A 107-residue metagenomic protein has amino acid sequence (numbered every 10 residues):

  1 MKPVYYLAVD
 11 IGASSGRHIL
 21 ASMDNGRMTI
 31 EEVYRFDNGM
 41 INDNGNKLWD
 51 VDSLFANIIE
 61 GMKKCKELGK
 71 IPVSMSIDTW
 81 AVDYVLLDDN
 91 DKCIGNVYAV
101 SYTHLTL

Functional and structural regions predicted by a protein language model:
M1-N96: N-terminal glycine/serine-rich phosphate-binding loop of ATP-dependent small-molecule kinases, especially carbohydrate
A99-S101: Acidic, proline/serine/threonine- and glycine-rich low-complexity intrinsically disordered segments
T103-L107: Conserved small/polar residues in nucleotide/adenosyl-binding loops
